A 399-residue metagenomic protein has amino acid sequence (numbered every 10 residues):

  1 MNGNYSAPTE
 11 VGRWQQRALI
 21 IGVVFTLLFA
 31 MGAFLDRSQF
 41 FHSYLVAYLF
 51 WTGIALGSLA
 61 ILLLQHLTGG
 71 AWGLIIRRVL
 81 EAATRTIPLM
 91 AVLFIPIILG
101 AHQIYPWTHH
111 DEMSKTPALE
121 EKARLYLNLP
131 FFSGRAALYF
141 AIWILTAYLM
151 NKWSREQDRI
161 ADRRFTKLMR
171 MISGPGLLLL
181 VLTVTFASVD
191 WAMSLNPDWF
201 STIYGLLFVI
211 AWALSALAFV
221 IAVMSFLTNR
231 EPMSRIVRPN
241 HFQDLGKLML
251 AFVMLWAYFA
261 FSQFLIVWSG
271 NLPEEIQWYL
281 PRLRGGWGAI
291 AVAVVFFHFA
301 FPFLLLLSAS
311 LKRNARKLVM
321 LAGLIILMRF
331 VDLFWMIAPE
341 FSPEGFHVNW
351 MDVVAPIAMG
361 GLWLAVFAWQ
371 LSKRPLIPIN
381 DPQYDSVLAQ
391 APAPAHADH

Functional and structural regions predicted by a protein language model:
M1-A55, R124, S386, A391-H399: N-terminal regions that are enriched for targeting/export leaders and immediately downstream pro/stem segments
T9-M31, R124-V294, L311, D381-Y384 (+1 more regions): Long, contiguous internal "core" modules enriched in hydrophobic/ aromatic residues
E10, W14, K115-P117, F297-P302 (+1 more regions): TerminUS-proximal long segments
M31-Q39, D190-P197, F334-S342: Juxtamembrane "helix-exit" motif on the non-cytosolic side of transmembrane helices
F41-L49, I76-R78, N196-V209, L280 (+1 more regions): Non-cytosolic membrane-interface motifs at loop->transmembrane helix junctions
L49-R159, S173-G176: Transmembrane-helix bundle segments that line or gate the permeation/cavity pathway in multi-pass membrane proteins
A55-L63, A91-P96, A136-Y148, I210-S225 (+2 more regions): Hydrophobic cores of alpha-helical transmembrane segments in multi-pass inner/ER membrane proteins, independent
R85-H102, A251-A260, L321-M328: Hydrophobic alpha-helical membrane-insertion segments
